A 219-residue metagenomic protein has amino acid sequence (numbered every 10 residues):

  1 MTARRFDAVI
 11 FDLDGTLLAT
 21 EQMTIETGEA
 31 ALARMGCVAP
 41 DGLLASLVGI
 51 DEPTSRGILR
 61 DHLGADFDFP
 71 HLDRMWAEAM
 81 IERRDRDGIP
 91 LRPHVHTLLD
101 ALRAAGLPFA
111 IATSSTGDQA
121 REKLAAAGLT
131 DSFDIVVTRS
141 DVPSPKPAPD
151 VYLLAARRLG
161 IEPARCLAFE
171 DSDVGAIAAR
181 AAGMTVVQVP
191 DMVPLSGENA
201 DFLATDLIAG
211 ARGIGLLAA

Functional and structural regions predicted by a protein language model:
M1-D7, D100-R103, T116-A219: Asp-based, Mg2+/Mn2+-dependent phosphohydrolase catalytic module
T2-A45: Active-site neighborhood of HAD-like aspartate-dependent phosphohydrolases
T16, T113-S115: Conserved phosphate-coupling serine/threonine residues in phosphotransfer and NTP-handling enzymes
L17, L91, F109, S144 (+1 more regions): Conserved SAM-binding loop
M23, L47-D51, P90-H94, S115 (+2 more regions): Short beta->alpha linker loops
A31-L32, D51-D66, K123, A155-A156: Helix-loop "lid/cap" segments that line or gate small-molecule binding pockets
V38, L59-T97, A105: Metal-dependent phosphoesterase signature
V38, P108, T185: Residue-level detector of anion-binding/catalytic polar loops
